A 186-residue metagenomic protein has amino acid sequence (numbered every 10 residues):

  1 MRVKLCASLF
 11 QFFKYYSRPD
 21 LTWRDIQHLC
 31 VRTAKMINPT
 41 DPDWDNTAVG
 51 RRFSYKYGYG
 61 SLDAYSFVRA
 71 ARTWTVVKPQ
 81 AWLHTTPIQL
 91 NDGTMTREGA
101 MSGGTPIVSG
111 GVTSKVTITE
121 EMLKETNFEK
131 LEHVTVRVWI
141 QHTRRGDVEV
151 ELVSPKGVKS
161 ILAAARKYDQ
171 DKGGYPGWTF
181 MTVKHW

Functional and structural regions predicted by a protein language model:
M1-Y55, S61: Hydrolase catalytic cores
C6, Y65-F67, V153: Residue-level recognition of conserved structural "scaffold" positions that shape functional pockets and channels
S17, G58-G60, S66, D169 (+1 more regions): Compositionally biased, intrinsically disordered low-complexity regions enriched in proline and serine
C30, A34, V68-A71, R166: A general structural motif at alpha-helix termini
G50-L83: C-terminal domain-closing interface element
R72-W186: Loop and turn regions of beta-sandwich accessory domains that flank beta-strands and are enriched in small/polar
